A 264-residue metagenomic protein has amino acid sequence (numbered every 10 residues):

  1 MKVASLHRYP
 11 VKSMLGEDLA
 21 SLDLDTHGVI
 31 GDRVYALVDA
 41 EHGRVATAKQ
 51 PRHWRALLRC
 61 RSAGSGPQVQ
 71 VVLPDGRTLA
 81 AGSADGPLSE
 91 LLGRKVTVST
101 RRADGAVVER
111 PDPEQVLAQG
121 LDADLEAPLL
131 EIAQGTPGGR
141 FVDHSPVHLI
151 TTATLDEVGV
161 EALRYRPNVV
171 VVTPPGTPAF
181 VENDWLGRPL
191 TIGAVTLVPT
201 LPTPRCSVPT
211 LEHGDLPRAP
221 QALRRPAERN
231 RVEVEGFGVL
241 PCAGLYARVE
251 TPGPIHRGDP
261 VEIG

Functional and structural regions predicted by a protein language model:
M1-G264: Metal-cofactor-dependent catalytic cores
